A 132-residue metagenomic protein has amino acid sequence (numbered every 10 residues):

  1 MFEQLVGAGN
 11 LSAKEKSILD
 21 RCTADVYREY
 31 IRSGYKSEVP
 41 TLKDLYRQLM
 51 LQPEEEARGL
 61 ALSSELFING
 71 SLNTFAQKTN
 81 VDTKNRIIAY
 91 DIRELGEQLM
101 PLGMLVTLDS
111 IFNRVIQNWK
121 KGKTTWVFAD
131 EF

Functional and structural regions predicted by a protein language model:
M1-F132: P-loop NTPase motor domains
